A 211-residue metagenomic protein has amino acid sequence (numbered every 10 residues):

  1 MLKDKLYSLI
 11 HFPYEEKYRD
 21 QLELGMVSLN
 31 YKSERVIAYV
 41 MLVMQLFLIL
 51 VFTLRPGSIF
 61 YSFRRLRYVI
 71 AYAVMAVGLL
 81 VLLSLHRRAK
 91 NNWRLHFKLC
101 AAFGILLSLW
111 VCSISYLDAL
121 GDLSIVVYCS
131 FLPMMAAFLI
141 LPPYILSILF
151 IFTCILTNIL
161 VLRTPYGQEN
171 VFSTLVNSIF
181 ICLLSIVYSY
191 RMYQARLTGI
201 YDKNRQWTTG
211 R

Functional and structural regions predicted by a protein language model:
M1-S28: Non-catalytic regulatory/interaction regions at protein termini and inter-domain linkers
V27-Q45, I59-A71, L95-F97, A137-L149 (+1 more regions): Alpha-helical transmembrane segments and their helix-membrane boundary motifs
L42-M135, T153-L156: Hydrophobic transmembrane alpha-helices and their membrane-interface boundaries in multi-pass, membrane-anchored
R55-F60, A89-K90, P165, Y193-N204: Membrane-interfacial segments
W110-D122, I140, R163-F172: Membrane-interface helix caps and helix-loop-helix hairpins in membrane proteins
M134-S147, C182-Y190: Short helix-perturbing small/polar motifs within transmembrane alpha-helices
L146-I159: Central hydrophobic cores of alpha-helical transmembrane segments in multi-pass integral membrane proteins
I179-T208: Juxtamembrane or sensor-core-proximal signal-transducing alpha helices that couple sensory domains to cytosolic
